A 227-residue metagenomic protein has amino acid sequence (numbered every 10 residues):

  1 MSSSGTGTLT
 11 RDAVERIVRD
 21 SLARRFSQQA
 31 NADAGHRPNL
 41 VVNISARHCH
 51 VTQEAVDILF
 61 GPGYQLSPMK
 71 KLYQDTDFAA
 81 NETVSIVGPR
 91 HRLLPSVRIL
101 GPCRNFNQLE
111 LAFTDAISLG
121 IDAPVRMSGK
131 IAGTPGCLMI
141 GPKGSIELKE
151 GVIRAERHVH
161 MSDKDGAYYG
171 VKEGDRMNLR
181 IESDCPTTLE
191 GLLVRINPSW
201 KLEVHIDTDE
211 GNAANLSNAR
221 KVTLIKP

Functional and structural regions predicted by a protein language model:
M1-P38: Protein-protein interaction and targeting regions used for scaffolding, dimerization, and localization
Q29-D33, L138-K143, C185-T187: Short amphipathic alpha-helical segments, especially helix-boundary/capping motifs
V41-N43, H48-R90, P95-P142, E147-R180 (+1 more regions): Short beta-strand-centered segments at strand-helix junctions
S145, E182-P186, P227: Short, charged beta-turn/beta-strand-edge "cap" motif at the junction between a beta-strand and an adjacent loop
K221-P227: Ubiquitin system architectures
